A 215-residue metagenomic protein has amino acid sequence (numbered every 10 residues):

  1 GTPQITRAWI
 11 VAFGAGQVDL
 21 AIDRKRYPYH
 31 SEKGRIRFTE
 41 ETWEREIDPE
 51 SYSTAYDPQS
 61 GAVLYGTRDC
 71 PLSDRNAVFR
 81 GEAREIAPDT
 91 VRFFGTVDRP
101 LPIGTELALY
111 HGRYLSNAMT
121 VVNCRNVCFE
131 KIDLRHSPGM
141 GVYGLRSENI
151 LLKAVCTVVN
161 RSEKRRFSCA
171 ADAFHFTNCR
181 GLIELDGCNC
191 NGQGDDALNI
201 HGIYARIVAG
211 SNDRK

Functional and structural regions predicted by a protein language model:
G1-R135, V159-F167, G192-K215: Extracellular polysaccharide-degrading/modifying enzymes targeting complex plant/algal/animal polysaccharides
A118, M140-G141, A171-H175, A197: Structural detector of coil-to-beta-strand junctions
C124-C128, L145-L151, G181-E184: Short "repeat-start/strand-capping" segments in structured domains, especially the N-termini of parallel beta-helix
R135, M140-Y143, L151-A154: Charge-rich, low-hydrophobicity low-complexity segments
S137, S168-A170, C179: Short, structured coil/turn linkers that connect adjacent secondary-structure elements
N178-G192: Repeat-solenoid scaffold signature
